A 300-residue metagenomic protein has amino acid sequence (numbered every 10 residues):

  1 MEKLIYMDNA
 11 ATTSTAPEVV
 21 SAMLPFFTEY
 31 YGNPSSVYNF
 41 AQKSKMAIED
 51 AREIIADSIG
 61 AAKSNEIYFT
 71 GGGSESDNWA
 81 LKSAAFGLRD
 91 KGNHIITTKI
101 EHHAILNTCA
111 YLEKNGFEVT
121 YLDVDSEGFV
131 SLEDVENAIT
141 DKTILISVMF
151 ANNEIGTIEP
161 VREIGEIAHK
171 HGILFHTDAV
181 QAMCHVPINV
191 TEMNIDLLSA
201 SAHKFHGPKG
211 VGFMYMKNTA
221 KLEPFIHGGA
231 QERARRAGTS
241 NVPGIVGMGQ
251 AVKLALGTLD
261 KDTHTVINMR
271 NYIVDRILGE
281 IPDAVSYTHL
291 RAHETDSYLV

Functional and structural regions predicted by a protein language model:
M1-V37: N-terminal "arm"/small-domain region of PLP-dependent enzymes with the aminotransferase-like
P34-E75, N268-Y272, I281: Conserved N-terminal alpha-helix of the aminotransferase class I/II PLP-enzyme fold
N39-F40, V252-D275, A284-Y287: Structural signature of PLP-dependent enzymes
S83-L106, E118, D123: Conserved PLP-anchoring active-site segment centered on the Schiff-base-forming lysine
T120, V124-C184: Active-site phosphate-binding strand-loop segment of PLP-dependent enzymes
E192-Q250: Active-site PLP attachment segment
T288-D296: Conserved small/polar residues in nucleotide/adenosyl-binding loops
